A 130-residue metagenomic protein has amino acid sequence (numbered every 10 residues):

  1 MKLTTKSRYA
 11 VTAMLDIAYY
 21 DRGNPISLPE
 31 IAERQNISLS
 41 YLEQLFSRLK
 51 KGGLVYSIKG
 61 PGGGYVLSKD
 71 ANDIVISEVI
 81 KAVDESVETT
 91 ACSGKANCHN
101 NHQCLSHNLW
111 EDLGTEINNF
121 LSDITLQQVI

Functional and structural regions predicted by a protein language model:
T5, L15-I37: N-terminal helix-turn-helix DNA-binding core of bacterial DNA-binding proteins
E33, K50-K51: Alpha-helical residues within the helix-turn-helix
S40: Key DNA-contact positions within bacterial/archaeal DNA-binding proteins
F46-S47: Short, hydrophobic-biased segments on the C-terminal half of alpha helices that form "recognition helices"
K51-L54, A82: Residue cluster at the C-terminal edge of the helix-turn-helix DNA-binding motif
L54-G62, V66-L67: Beta-hairpin "wing" of winged helix-turn-helix
S68-I130: Non-DNA-binding regulatory cores of transcription-related proteins, predominantly C-terminal effector-binding
